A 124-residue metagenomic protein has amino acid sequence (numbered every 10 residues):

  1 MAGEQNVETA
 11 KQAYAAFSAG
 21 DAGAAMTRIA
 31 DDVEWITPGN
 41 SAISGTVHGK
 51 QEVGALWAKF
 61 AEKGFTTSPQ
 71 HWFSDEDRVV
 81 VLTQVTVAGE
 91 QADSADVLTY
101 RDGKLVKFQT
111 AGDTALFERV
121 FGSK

Functional and structural regions predicted by a protein language model:
M1-E4, S44-Q51, A115: Residues at secondary-structure transition points
M1-T27, D31, R119-K124: Short, low-complexity N-terminal intrinsically disordered segments enriched in polar/charged residues
A2, G54-K124: A beta-strand edge to alpha-helix "cap/lid" segment located at domain peripheries
A10-A13, A24-I29, V33, G49 (+4 more regions): Hydrophobic pocket/interface hotspot
G23, A30-D75: A solvent-exposed, acidic/Ser-Thr-rich amphipathic alpha-helical stretch
